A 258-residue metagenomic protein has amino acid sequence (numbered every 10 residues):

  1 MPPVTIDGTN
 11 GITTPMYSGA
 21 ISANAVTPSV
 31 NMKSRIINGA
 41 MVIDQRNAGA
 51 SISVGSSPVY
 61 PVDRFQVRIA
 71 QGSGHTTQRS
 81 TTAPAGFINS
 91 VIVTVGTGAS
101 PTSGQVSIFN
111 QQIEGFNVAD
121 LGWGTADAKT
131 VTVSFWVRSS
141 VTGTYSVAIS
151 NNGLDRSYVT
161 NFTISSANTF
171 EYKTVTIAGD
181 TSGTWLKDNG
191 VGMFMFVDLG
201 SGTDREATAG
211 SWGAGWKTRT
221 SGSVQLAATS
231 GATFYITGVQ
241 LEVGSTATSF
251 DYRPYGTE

Functional and structural regions predicted by a protein language model:
V4, T9-E258: Extracellular and organelle-lumenal recognition/adhesion modules and their flexible linkers in secreted
